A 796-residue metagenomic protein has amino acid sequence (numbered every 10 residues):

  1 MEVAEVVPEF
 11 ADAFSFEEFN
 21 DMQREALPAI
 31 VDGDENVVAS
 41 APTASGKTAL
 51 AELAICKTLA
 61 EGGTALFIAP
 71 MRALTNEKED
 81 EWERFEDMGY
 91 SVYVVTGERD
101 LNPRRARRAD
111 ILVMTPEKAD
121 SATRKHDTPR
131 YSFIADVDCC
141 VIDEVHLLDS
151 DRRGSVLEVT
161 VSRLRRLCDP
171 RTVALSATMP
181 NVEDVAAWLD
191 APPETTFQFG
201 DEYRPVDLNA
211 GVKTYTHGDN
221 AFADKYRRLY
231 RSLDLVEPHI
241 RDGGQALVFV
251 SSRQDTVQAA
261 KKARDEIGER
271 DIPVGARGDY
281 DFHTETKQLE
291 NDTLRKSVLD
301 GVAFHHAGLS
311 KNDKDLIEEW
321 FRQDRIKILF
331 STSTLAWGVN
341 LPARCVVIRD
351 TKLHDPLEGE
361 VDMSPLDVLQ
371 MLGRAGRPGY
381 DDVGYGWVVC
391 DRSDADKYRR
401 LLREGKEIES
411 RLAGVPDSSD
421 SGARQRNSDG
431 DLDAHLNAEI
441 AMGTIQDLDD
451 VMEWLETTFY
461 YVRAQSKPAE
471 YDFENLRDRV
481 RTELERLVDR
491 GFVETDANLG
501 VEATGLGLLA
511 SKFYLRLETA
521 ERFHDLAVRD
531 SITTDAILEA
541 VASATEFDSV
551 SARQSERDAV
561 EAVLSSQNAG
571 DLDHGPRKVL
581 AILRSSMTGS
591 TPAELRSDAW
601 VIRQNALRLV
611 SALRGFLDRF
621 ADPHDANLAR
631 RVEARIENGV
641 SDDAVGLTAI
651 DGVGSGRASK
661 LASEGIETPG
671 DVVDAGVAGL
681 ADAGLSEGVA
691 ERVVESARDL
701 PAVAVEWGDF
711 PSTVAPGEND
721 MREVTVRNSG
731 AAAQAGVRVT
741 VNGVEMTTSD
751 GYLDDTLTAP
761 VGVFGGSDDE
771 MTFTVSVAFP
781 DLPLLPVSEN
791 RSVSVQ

Functional and structural regions predicted by a protein language model:
M1-A29, D34-V38, D136, R270-L299 (+3 more regions): Helicase-associated low-complexity/disordered flanking segments
V6-D207, K213, Q245-R270: Conserved P-loop/Walker A NTP-binding site and adjacent catalytic elements of P-loop NTPases
I30, H435-M442, L448, R481-G656 (+3 more regions): C-terminal helical accessory/scaffold domains
D100-L112, K311-K327: Conserved motor-coupling elements within RecA-like helicase/translocase cores
A221-S251, Q258, W320-Q323: Conserved interdomain hinge at the start of the Helicase C-terminal
F249-Q323, V361-S364: Conserved C-terminal RecA-like helicase domain
L341, C345-I348, K352-H354, G359-L402: Conserved segment of the helicase C-terminal RecA-like domain
D382-G386, C390-L484, A497, D643-V645 (+1 more regions): C-terminal or mid-to-C-terminal helical accessory/interaction module adjacent to the motor/catalytic core
